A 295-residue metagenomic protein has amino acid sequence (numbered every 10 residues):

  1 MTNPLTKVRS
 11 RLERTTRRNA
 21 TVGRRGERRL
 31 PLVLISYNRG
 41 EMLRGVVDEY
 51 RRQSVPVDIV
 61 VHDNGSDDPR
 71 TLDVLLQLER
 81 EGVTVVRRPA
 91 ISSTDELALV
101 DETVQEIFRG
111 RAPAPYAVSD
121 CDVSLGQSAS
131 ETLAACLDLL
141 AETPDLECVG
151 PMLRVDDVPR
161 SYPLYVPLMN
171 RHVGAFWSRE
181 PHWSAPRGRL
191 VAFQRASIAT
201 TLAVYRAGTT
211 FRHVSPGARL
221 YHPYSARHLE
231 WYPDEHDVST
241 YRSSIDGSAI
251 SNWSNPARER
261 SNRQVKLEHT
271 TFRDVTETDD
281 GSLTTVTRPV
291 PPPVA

Functional and structural regions predicted by a protein language model:
T2-D48: N-proximal low-complexity "stem/linker" segments adjacent to membrane-targeting elements
I35, V57-S66: Short beta-strand/loop segment that forms part of the nucleotide-sugar
M42, D67-L72, V158-R160: Short, charged/polar "capping" segments at the starts of alpha-helices and the immediately preceding loops
D48-V57: Short, acidic, metal-binding catalytic loop of nucleotide-sugar glycosyltransferases
N64, S119-D122: Active-site acidic Asp-centered loop
R70-Y116: Active-site-proximal specificity loops/subdomain of glycosyltransferases
S92-V104, S124-A218: Conserved catalytic core of nucleotide-sugar-dependent glycosyltransferases
N170-A295: C-terminal catalytic/acceptor-binding lobe
